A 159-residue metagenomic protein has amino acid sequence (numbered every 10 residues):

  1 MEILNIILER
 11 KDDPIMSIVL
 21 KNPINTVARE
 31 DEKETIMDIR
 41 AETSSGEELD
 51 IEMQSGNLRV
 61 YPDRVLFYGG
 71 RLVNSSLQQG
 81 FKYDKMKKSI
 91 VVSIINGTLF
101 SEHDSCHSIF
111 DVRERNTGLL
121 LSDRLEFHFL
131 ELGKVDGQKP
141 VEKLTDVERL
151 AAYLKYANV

Functional and structural regions predicted by a protein language model:
M1-V159: Elongated, amphipathic alpha-helical interaction scaffolds
